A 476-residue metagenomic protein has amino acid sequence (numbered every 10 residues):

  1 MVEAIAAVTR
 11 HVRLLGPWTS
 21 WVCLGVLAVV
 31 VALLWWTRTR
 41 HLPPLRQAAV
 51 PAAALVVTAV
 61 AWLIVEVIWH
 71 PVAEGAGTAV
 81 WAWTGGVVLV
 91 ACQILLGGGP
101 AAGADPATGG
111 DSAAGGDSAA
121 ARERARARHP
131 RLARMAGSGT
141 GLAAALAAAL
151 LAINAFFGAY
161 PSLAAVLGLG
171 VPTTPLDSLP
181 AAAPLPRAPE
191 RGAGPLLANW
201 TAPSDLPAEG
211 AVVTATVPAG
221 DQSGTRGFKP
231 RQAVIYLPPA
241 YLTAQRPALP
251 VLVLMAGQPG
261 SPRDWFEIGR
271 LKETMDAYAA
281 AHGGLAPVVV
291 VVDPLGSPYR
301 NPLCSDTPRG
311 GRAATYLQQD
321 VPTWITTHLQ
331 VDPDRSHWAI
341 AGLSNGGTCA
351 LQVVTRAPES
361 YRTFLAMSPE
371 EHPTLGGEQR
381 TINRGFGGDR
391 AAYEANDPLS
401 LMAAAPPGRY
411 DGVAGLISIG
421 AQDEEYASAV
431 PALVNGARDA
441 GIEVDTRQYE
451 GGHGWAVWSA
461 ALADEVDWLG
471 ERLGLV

Functional and structural regions predicted by a protein language model:
M1-A104, G116-V476: Non-catalytic cap/lid and distal C-terminal segments of serine-dependent acyl enzymes
T108-G109, A114-G115: Short linear segments in intrinsically disordered or otherwise low-structure-confidence regions
